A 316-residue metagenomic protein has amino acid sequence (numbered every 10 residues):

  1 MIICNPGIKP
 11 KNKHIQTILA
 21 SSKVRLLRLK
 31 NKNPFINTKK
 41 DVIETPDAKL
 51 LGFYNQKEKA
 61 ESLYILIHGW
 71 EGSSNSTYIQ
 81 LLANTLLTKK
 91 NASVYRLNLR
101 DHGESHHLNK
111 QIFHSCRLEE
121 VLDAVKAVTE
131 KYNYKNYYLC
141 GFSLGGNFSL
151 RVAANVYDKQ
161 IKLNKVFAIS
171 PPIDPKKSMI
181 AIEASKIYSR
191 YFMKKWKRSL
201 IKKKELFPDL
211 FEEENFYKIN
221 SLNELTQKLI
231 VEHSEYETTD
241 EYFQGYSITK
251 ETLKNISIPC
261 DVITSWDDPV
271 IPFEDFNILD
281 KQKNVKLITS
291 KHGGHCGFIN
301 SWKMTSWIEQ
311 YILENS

Functional and structural regions predicted by a protein language model:
M1-K39, E309, L313-S316: N-terminal targeting or regulatory segments adjacent to alpha/beta-hydrolase or S9 domains
A20-K59, I299-N300: N-terminal cap/lid segment of alpha/beta-hydrolase-fold proteins
K49, N55-L108, A127: Short, surface-exposed "cap/lid" segments of acyl-processing enzymes
R100-Y138: Catalytic nucleophile-loop/oxyanion-hole region of alpha/beta-hydrolase and closely related hydrolase-like folds
Y134, Y138-H233: Alpha/beta-hydrolase-fold enzymes
I256, D261-T264, D268: Short beta-strand/loop motif that positions the catalytic acidic residue of the alpha/beta-hydrolase fold
K281-G297: Catalytic histidine neighborhood in serine/cysteine hydrolases with alpha/beta-hydrolase-type architecture
G293-W307: Catalytic histidine-centered segment of alpha/beta-hydrolase-like enzymes
